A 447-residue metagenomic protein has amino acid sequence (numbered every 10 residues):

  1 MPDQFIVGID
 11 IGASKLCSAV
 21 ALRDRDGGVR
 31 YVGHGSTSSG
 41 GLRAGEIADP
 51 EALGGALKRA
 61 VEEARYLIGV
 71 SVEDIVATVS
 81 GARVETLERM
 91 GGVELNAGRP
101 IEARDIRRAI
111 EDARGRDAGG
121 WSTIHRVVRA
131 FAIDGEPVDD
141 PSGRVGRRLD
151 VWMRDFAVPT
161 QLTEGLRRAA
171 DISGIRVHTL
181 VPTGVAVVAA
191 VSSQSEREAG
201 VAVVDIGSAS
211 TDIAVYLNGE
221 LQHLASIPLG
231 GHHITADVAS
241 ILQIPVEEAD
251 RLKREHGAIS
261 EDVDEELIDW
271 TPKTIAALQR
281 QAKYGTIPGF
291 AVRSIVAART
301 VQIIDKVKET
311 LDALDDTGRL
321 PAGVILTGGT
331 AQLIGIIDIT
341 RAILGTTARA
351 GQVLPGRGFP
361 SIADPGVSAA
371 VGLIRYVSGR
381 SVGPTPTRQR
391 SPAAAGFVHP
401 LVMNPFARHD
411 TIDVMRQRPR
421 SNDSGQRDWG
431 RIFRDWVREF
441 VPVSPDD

Functional and structural regions predicted by a protein language model:
M1-A13, A19-V201, P245-E247, R254-A282 (+3 more regions): Nucleotide/phosphate-binding catalytic cleft detector across ATP-hydrolyzing and phosphate-transferring enzymes
I9, S18, A77, A170 (+5 more regions): Residue-level signature of catalytic and energy-coupling elements of molecular machines, predominantly ATP/GTP-dependent
K15, S80, V158-P159, A258-E261 (+1 more regions): Glycine-rich phosphate-binding loops at beta-strand->alpha-helix junctions
L16-A21, T211-V215: Short beta-strand scaffold segments in enzyme catalytic cores
A44, Q222-H223, A236, P288-A291 (+2 more regions): Short beta-alpha connecting loops at secondary-structure transitions that line or flank enzyme active sites
S192-E266: Acidic, glycine-rich loop-and-beta core segments that form the ion-binding/anion-interacting portion of active sites
E309-A322, L333-A350, R380-G383: ATP-binding/phosphotransfer module of carbohydrate and carboxylate kinases, centering on a glycine-rich
V353-M403: Glycine-rich phosphate-binding/hydrolytic loop that grips phosphoryl groups
